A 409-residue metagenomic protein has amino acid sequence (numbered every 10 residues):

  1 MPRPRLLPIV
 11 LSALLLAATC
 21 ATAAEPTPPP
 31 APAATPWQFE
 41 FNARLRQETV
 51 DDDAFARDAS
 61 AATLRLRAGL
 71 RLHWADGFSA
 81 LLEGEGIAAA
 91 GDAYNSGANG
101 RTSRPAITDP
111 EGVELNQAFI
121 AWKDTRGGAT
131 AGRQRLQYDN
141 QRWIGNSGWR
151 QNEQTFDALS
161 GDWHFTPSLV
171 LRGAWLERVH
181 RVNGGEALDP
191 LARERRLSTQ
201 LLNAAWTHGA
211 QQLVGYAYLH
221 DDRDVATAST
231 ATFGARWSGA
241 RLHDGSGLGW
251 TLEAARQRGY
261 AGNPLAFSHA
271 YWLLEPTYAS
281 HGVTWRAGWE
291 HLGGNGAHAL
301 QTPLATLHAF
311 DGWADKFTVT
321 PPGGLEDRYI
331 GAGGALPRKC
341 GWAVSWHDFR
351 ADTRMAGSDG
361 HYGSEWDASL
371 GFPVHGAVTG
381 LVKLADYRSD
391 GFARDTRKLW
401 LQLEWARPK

Functional and structural regions predicted by a protein language model:
P2, A23-R133, L159, W163-T166 (+7 more regions): Beta-barrel outer-membrane channel/assembly domains of diderm bacteria
P2-P8: Bacterial Sec-dependent N-terminal signal peptides
P8-A18: Bacterial N-terminal signal peptides
L45-E48, L136-N140, R178-H180: Conserved radical SAM core fold
T49-A54, G100-R104, Q141-I144, G185-A187 (+4 more regions): Extracytoplasmic loops and strand-loop junctions of Gram-negative outer membrane beta-barrel proteins
A75-A80, T125-A129, S147-A297, R328-I330 (+6 more regions): Signature for the C-terminal beta-barrel architecture of outer-membrane proteins
N95-S96, P105-P110, S198-Q200, G239 (+3 more regions): Extracellular/periplasm-exposed beta-strand and loop segments of Gram-negative cell-envelope proteins, dominated by
A279-T284, L292-G294, H308-D311, F317-T320 (+1 more regions): Flexible, glycine-rich linker and terminal segments associated with outer-membrane beta-barrel/transport systems
